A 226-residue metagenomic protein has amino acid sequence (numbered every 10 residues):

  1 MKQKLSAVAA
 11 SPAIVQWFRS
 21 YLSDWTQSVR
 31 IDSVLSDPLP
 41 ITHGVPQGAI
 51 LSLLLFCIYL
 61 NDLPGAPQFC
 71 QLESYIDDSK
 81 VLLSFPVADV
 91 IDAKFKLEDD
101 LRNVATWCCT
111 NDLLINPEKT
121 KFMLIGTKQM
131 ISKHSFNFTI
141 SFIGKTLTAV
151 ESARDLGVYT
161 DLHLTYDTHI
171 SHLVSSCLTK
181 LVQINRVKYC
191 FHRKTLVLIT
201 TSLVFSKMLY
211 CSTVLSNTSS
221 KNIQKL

Functional and structural regions predicted by a protein language model:
M1, L5, F18, G48 (+7 more regions): Short, conserved catalytic/metal-binding micro-motifs enriched in Asp/Glu and His
M1-A9, K80-A105: Catalytic palm subdomain of template-directed nucleic-acid polymerases, centered on the conserved carboxylate motif
M1-P46, L83: Conserved pre-catalytic core of RNA-dependent polymerases
Q3, N103, T110, P117-E118 (+1 more regions): Charged boundary/loop elements
V29-L55, L82-D89, H163, N185-H192: Short, conserved non-catalytic motifs in the polymerase core
L35, D99, L114-S152: Short, conserved micro-motifs composed of acidic
L53-L82, V204: Active-site palm subdomain of RNA-directed nucleic acid polymerases
G144-L215: Basic, alpha-helical interaction scaffolds
